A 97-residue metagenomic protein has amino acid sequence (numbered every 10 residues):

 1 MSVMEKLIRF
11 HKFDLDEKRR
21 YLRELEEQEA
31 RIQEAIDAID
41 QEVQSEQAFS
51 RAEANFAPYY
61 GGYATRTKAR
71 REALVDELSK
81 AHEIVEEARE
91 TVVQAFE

Functional and structural regions predicted by a protein language model:
M1-E97: Charge-rich amphipathic alpha-helical interaction elements
